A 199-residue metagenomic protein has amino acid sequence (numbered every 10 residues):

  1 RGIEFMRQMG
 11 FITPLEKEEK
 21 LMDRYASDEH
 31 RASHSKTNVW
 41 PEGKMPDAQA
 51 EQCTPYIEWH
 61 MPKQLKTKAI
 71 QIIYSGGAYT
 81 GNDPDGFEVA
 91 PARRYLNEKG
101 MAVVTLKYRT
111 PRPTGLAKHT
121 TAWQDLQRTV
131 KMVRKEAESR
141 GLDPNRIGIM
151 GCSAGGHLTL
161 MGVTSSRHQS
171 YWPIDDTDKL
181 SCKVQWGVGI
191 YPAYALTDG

Functional and structural regions predicted by a protein language model:
G2-K66: N-terminal cap/lid segment of alpha/beta-hydrolase-fold proteins
E51, K63-K66, N97-E98, L142 (+1 more regions): Extracellular/periplasmic catalytic domains that process cell-envelope and extracellular macromolecules
T67-G77: Short beta-strand element of the alpha/beta-hydrolase
I70, N97-K107, G148: A fold-wide structural signal in alpha/beta-hydrolase
G76, M101, Y108-T110, P192: Active-site loop/turn elements of alpha/beta-hydrolase fold enzymes, especially the short glycine-/histidine-rich
A78-T80, V103, M132: Serine-hydrolase catalytic-loop signature spanning alpha/beta hydrolases and amidase-signature enzymes
D85, A90-A92, L106-P144: Catalytic nucleophile-loop/oxyanion-hole region of alpha/beta-hydrolase and closely related hydrolase-like folds
R128-G199: Primarily recognizes the serine-hydrolase "nucleophile elbow" in alpha/beta-hydrolase and SGNH/GDSL folds
